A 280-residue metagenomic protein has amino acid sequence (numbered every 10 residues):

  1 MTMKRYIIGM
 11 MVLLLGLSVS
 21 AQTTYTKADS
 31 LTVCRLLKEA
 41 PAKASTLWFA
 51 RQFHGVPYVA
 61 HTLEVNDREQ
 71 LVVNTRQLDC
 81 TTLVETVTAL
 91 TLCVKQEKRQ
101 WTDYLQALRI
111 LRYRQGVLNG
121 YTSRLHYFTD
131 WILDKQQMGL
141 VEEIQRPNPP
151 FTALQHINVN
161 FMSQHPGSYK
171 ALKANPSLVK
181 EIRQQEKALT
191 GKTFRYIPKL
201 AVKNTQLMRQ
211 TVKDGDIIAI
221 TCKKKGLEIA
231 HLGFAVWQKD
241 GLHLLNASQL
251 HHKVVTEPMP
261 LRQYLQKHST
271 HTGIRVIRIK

Functional and structural regions predicted by a protein language model:
M1-T26: Bacterial Sec-dependent N-terminal signal peptides
L31-P41: Active-site-proximal helix-loop elements at catalytic-domain edges
L47-V56: Glycine-rich, acidic and aromatic/proline-enriched surface loops and short helix-turn segments that act as binding
Y58-R195, K213, W237, G241 (+1 more regions): Acidic/His-rich structured neighborhood in mature extracellular/periplasmic domains
I197-M208, C222: Short alpha-helix capping/helix-loop boundary micro-motifs
L207-T211, L227: Short, surface-exposed secondary-structure edge patches
D216-K280: C-terminal soluble interaction/assembly domains
